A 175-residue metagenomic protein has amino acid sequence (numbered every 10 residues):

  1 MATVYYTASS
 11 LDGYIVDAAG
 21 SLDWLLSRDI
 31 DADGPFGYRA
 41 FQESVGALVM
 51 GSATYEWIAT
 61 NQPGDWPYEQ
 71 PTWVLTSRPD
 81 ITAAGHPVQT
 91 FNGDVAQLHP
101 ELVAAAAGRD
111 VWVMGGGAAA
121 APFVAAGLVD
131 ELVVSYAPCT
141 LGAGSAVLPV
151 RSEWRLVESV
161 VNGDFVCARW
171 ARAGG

Functional and structural regions predicted by a protein language model:
M1-G175: Enzymes that bind and transform nitrogen-containing heteroaromatic metabolites
